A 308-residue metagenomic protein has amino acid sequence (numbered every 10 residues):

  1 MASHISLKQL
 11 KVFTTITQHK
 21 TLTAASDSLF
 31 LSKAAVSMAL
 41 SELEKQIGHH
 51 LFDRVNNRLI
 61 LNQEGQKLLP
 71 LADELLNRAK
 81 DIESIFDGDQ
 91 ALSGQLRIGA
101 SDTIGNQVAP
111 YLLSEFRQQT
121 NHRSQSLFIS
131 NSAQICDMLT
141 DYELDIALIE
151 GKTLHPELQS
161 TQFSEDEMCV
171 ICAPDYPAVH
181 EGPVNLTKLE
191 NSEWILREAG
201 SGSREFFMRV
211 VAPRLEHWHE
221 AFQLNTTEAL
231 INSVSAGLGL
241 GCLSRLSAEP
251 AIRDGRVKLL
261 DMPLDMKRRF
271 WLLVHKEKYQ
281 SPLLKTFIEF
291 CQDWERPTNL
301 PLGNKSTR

Functional and structural regions predicted by a protein language model:
T14-S32: Short helix-boundary/capping micro-motifs
E44-L61: A short LG(V/I)-centered, amphipathic sequence patch enriched for acidic residue(s) preceding the LG motif
Q46-I47, L68-Q90: Alpha-helical linker/hinge and terminal dimerization helices associated with HTH transcriptional regulators
S93-P156, L224: Central regulatory/effector-binding core of bacterial HTH transcription factors
V108, K258-P301: A late-sequence structural motif
N131-C136, T140-E143, I149-E150, M208-R209 (+1 more regions): Hydrophobic hinge/microswitch elements
H155-I195: Flexible hinge/capping segments at coil-to-helix
A178, S192-R214, S281-L284, I288 (+1 more regions): Secondary-structure junction motif
